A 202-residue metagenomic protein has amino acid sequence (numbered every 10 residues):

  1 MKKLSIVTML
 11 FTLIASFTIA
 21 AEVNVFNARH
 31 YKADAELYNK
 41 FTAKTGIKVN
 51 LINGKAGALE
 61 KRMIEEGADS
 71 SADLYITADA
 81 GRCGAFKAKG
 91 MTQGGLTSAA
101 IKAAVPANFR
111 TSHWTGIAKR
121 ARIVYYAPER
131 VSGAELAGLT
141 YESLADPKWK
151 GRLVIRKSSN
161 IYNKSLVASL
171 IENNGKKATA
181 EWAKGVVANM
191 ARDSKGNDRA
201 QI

Functional and structural regions predicted by a protein language model:
L4-I14: Sec-dependent N-terminal signal peptides
L10-F11, N39, I101, K176: Amphipathic, positively biased hydrophobic alpha-helical segments used for protein targeting and membrane insertion
I14-A20: Sec/Tat signal peptide C-region and signal peptidase I cleavage site
A21-A85: Early extracytoplasmic/lumenal segment of secretory-pathway proteins
A28, K32, S71-A200: Extracytoplasmic ligand-binding site segments that recognize negatively charged/polar headgroups
